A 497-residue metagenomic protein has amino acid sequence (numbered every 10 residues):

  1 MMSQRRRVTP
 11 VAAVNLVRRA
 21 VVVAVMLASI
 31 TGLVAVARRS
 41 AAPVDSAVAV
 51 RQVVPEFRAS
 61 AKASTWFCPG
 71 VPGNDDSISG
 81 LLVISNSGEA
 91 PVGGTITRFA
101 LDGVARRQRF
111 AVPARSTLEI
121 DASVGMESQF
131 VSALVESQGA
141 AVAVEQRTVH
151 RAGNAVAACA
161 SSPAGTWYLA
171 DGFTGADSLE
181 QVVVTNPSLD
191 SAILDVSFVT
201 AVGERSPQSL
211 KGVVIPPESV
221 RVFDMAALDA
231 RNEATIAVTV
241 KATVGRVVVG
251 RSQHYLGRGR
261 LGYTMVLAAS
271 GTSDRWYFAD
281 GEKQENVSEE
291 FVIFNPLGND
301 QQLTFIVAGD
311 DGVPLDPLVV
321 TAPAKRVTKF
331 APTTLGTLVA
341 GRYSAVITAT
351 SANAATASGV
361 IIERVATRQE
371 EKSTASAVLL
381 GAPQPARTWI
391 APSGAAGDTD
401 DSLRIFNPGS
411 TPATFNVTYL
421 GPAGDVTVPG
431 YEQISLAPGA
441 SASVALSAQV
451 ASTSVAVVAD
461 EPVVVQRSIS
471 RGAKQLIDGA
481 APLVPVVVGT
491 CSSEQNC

Functional and structural regions predicted by a protein language model:
M1-L16: Terminal targeting segments of Actinobacterial cell-envelope proteins
V17-R39, G94, V135, V238-V240 (+4 more regions): Hydrophobic alpha-helical membrane segments, chiefly transmembrane helices and signal peptide h-regions, characterized
R19-V83, V142-P187, R246-L297, A354-S410 (+2 more regions): Conserved functional hotspot residues at active sites or interaction interfaces
V48-A49, F99-S132, E204-E233, G312-S344 (+1 more regions): Intrinsically disordered, low-complexity Pro/Gly/Ser/Thr-rich segments with frequent PxxP/GP/PP motifs and embedded
L81, S85-V104, Q138, V183-S206 (+3 more regions): Short acidic, flexible loop segments centered on an aromatic residue
I96-R98, A114-T117, F130-L228, T235 (+3 more regions): Long, acidic/polar, low-complexity amphipathic helices and coiled-coil-like
F130-G139, A234-V244, A340-S351, I362 (+2 more regions): Short, aromatic- and glycine-rich surface loops/edge beta-strands on solvent-exposed regions
V222-A242, Y255-R258, Y263-G271, D280-N295 (+2 more regions): Extended non-catalytic domains of envelope/secretory-pathway proteins
